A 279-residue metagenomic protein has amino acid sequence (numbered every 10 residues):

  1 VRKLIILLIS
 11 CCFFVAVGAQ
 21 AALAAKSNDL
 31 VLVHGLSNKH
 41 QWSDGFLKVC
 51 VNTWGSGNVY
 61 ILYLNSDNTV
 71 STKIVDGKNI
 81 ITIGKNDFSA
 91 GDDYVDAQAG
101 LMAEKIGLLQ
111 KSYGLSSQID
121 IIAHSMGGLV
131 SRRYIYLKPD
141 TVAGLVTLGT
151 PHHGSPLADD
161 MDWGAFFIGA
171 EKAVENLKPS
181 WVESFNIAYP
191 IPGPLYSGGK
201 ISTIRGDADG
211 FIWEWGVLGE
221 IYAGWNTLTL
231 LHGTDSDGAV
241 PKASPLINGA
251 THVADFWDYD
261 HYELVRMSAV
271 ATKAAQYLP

Functional and structural regions predicted by a protein language model:
V1-L4: Positively charged n-region of N-terminal signal peptides that target proteins for export
L8-A16: Bacterial N-terminal signal peptides
A19-A25: Boundary at the C-terminal end of the N-terminal hydrophobic targeting segment
A25-S117, W163: Active-site catalytic motif of lipid deacylating hydrolases and related acyltransferases
V33-S37, H124-S125, G149, D237: The conserved beta1-alpha1 loop
Q41, G100-G107, S116, Y136-P279: Helical cap/lid subdomain of alpha/beta-hydrolase-fold lipid enzymes that gates access to the catalytic pocket
K48, R133-L137: Short, well-ordered alpha-helices that flank and scaffold nucleotide-derived cofactor binding pockets
I122-A123, G127, S131: Gly/Ala-rich beta-loop-alpha elbow adjacent to hydrolase catalytic centers
